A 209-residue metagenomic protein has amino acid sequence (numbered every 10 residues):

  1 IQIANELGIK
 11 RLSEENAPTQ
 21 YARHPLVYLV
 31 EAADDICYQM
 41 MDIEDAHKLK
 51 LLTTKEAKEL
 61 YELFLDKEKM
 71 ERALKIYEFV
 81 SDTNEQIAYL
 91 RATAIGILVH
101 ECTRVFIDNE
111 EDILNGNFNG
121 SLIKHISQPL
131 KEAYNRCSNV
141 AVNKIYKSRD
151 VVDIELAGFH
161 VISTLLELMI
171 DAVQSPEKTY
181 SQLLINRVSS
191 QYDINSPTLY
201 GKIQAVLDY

Functional and structural regions predicted by a protein language model:
I1-Y209: Histidine-centered, transition-metal-coordinating active-site segments
